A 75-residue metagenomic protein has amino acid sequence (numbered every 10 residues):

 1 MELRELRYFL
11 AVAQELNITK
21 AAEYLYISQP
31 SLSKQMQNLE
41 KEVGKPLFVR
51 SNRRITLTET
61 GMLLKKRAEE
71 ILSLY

Functional and structural regions predicted by a protein language model:
E2-E5, Q29, G61, A68: The N-cap/first-turn positions of alpha helices within or immediately adjacent to helix-turn-helix DNA-binding domains
L6-A13, T58, K65: Hydrophobic residues on short alpha-helical segments
L10-S28: Short helix-boundary/capping micro-motifs
N17-I18, M36, R50: Helix-turn-helix DNA-binding elements, focusing on the entry/boundary residues of the two helices that contact DNA
Y24-L25, M36, V43, L64: Core residues of bacterial helix-turn-helix
E40-L57: A short LG(V/I)-centered, amphipathic sequence patch enriched for acidic residue(s) preceding the LG motif
E42-V43, L64-Y75: Alpha-helical linker/hinge and terminal dimerization helices associated with HTH transcriptional regulators
